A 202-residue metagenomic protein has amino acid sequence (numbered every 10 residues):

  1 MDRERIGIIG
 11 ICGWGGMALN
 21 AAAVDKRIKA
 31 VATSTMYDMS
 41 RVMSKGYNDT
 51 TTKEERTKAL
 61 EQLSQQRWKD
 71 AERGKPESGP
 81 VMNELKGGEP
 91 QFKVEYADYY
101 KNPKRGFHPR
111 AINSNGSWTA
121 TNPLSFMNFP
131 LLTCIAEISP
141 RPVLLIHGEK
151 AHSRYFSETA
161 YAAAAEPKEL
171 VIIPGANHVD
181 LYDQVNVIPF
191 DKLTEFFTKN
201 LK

Functional and structural regions predicted by a protein language model:
M1-C12, P142: Alpha/beta-hydrolase fold nucleophile elbow
I9-I11, A32-T35, I173-P174: Alpha/beta-hydrolase-fold catalytic nucleophile elbow
M17-N102: Alpha/beta-hydrolase-fold enzymes
S117-I135: Active-site nucleophile elbow and catalytic-triad environment of alpha/beta-hydrolase enzymes
I138-S139, L144-H147: Short beta-strand/loop motif that positions the catalytic acidic residue of the alpha/beta-hydrolase fold
G148-A151, G175-N177: Acidic beta-to-alpha connecting loop that harbors the catalytic carboxylate
E149-K168: Conserved loop-alpha-helix segment in the C-terminal half of the alpha/beta-hydrolase fold that carries the catalytic
A176-V187: Catalytic histidine-centered segment of alpha/beta-hydrolase-like enzymes
